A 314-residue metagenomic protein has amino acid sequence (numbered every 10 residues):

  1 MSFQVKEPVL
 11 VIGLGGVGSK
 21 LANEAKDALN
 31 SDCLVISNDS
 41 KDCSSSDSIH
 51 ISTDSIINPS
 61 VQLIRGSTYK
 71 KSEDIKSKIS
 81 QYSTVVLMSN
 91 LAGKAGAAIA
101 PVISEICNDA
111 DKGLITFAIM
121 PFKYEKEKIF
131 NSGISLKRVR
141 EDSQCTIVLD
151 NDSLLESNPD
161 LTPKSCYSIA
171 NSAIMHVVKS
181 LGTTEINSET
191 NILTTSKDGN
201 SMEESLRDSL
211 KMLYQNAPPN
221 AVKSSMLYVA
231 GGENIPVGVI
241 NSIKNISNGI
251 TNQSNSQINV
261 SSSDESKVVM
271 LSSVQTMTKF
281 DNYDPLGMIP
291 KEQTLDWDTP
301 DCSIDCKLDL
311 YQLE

Functional and structural regions predicted by a protein language model:
M1-E314: Tubulin/FtsZ superfamily GTPase core signature
